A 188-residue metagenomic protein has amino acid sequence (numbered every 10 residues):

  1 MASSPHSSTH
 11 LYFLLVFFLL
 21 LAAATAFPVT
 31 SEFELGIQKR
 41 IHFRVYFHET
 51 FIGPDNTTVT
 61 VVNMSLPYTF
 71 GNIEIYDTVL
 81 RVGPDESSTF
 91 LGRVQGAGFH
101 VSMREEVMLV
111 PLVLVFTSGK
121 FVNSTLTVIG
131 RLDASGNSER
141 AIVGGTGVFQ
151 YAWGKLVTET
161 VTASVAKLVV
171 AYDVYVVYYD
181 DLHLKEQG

Functional and structural regions predicted by a protein language model:
A2-L126, E159, L168-V169, L184-G188: Extracellular or lumenal secretory-pathway regions
L109-V110, I129, D133-G188: Compact beta-sheet-dominated globular domain cores
